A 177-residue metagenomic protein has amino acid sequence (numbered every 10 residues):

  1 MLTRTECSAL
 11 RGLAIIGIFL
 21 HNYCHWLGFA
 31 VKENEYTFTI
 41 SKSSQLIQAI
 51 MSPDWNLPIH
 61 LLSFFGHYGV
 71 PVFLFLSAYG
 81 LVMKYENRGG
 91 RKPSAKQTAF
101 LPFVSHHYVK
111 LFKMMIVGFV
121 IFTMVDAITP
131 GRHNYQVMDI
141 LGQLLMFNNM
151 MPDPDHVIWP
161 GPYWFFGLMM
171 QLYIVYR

Functional and structural regions predicted by a protein language model:
M1-R177: Membrane-cytosol interface segments of multi-pass membrane proteins, especially ER/Golgi lipid-handling enzymes
